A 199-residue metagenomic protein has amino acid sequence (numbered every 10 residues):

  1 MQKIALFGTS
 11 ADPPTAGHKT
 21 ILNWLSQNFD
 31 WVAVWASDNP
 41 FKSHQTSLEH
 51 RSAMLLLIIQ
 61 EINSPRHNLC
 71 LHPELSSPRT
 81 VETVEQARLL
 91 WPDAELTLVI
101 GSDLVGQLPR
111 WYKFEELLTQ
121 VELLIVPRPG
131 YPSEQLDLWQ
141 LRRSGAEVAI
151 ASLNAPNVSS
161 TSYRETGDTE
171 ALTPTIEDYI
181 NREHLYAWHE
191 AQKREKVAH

Functional and structural regions predicted by a protein language model:
M1-H199: Nucleotidyltransferase catalytic core that binds NTPs
